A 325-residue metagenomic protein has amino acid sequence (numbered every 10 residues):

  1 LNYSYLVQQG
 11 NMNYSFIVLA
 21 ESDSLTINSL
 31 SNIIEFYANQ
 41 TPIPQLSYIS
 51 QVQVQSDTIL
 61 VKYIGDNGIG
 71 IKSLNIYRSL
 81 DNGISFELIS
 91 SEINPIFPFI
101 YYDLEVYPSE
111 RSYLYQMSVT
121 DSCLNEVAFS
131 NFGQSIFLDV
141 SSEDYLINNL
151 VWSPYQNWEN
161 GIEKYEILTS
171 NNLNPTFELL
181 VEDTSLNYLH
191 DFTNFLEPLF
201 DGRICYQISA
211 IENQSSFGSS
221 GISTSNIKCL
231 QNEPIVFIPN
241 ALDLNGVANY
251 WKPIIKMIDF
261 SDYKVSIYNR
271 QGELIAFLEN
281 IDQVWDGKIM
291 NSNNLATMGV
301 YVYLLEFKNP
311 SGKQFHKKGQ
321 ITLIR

Functional and structural regions predicted by a protein language model:
L1-Q9, S73-S109, K164-F200: Recognizes extended acidic, P/S/T-rich segments that occur within or adjacent to Ig-like beta-sandwich modules
N2, S15, L30-E35, I100 (+8 more regions): Well-ordered beta-strand positions in beta-sheet-rich domains
Y3-T26, Y101-N125, H190-G218: Beta-strand-rich modules
V7-N11, V54-S56, I69, N94-I96 (+9 more regions): Surface-exposed coil/turn segments at beta-strand junctions on protein surfaces, enriched
G10, L25-G70, S109, D121-G161 (+1 more regions): Pro/Thr/Ser/Gly-rich low-complexity, intrinsically disordered linker/stalk tracts
S22-S24, N67, L80-I84, D121-N125 (+6 more regions): Solvent-exposed strand-loop boundary residues in beta-sheet-rich modules
W152-Q156, S223-R325: Short loop/turn motifs at secondary-structure boundaries
